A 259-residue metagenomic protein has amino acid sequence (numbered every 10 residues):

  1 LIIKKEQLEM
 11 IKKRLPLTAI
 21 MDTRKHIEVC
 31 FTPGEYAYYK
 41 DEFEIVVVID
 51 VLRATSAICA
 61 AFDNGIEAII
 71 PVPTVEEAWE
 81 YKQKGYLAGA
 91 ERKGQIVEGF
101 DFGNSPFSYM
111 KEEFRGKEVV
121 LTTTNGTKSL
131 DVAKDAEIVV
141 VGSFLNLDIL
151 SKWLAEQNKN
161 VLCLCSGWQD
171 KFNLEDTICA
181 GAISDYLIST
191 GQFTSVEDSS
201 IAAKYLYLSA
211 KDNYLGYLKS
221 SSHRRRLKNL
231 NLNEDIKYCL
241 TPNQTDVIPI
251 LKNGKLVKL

Functional and structural regions predicted by a protein language model:
L1-I20: N-terminal amphipathic/basic-hydrophobic helices that include classical n-h-c signal peptides and signal-anchor
L15, D101-K128, V132-I138, K152 (+1 more regions): Long, charged alpha-helical interface segments
A19-R24, V29-V51: Non-transmembrane, aqueous-exposed alpha-helical and coiled segments at domain scale
H26-E28, E44-V47, E67-I70, G85-G89 (+5 more regions): Structural motif
V29-Y39, A54-I66, E76-V119, T123 (+2 more regions): Residues that scaffold, gate, or flank divalent-cation-dependent active/transport sites
T123-N125, S143, C163-G167: Short, structured patches in soluble enzyme cores that scaffold and shape functional sites
W153-V161: Glycine-rich phosphate/diphosphate-binding loops that line cofactor/substrate pockets in enzymes
S166-D176: Phosphate/ribose-phosphate-bearing ligand recognition and processing surfaces, centered on ADP-ribose/NAD(+/P+) systems
